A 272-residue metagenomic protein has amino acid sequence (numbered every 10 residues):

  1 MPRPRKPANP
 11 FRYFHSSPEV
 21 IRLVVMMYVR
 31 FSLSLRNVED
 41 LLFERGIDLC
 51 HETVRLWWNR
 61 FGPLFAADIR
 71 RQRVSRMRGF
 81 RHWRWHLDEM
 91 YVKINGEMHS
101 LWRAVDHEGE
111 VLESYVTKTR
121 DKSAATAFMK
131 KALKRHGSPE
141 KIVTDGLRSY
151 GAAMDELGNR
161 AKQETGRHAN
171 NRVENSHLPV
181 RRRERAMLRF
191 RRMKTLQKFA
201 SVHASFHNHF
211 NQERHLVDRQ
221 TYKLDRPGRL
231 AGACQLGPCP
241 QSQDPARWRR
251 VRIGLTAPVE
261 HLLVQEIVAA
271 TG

Functional and structural regions predicted by a protein language model:
M1-V29, L33, G46-H51, R55-L56 (+3 more regions): Basic, short loop/linker segments at the boundary and entry of helix-turn-helix/winged-helix-like folds
V24, V38, V54, D88 (+7 more regions): Mobile genetic element proteins and their domesticated derivatives, centered on retroelements and DNA transposons
S32, N95-V111, D121, M129-A132: Short conserved beta-strand segments at catalytic cores or DNA/RNA-binding microdomains of nucleic-acid binding
L56-M77: Short, basic alpha-helical nucleic acid-contact segments in DNA-binding proteins and DNA transaction factors
R60, S114-R135: Active-site beta-loop-alpha junctions of metal-dependent nucleic acid enzymes, especially the RNase H-like/DDE
R73-E97: Intrinsically disordered, low-complexity basic tails/linkers immediately adjacent to helix-turn-helix/homeobox/MYB/SANT
G146-S205, N211-Q212, V217: Helix-centered, glycine/charged polyanion-binding patches within enzymatic domains that contact phosphate-containing
A186, Q197-L262, A269-G272: C-terminal domain-tail junction helix/linker
